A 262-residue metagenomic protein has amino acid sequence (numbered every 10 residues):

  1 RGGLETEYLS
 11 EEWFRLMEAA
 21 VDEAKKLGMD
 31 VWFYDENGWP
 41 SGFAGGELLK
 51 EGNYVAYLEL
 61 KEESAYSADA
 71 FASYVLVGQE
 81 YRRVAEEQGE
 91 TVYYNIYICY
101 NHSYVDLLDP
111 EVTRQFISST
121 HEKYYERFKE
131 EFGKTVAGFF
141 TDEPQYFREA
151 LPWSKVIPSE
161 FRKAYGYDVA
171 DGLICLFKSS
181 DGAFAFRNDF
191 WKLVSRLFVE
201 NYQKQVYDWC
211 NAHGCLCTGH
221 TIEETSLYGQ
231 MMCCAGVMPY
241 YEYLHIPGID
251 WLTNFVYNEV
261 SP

Functional and structural regions predicted by a protein language model:
G3-F14, E223-Q230, L252-V260: Acidic-and-aromatic substrate-binding clefts and catalytic sites of carbohydrate-active enzymes
E7-N188, S195-Y202: Mature extracytoplasmic enzyme cores
D22, D208, P239: Surface-exposed charge patches
G28-W32, K134-F139, Y207-W209, G214-G219 (+1 more regions): Beta-sheet entry/capping signal
P40-N53, P144-P158, T218-T253: Substrate-binding cleft/loops of secretory-pathway carbohydrate-active enzymes
G89-P110, G236-E259: Aromatic- and acid-rich polysaccharide-binding/catalytic face of secreted or lumenal carbohydrate-active enzymes
I117-F128, G229-Y240, E259-P262: Short, acidic/polar
N188, K192-R196, E200, I222 (+1 more regions): Active-site core of glycosidic bond-cleaving carbohydrate-active enzymes
